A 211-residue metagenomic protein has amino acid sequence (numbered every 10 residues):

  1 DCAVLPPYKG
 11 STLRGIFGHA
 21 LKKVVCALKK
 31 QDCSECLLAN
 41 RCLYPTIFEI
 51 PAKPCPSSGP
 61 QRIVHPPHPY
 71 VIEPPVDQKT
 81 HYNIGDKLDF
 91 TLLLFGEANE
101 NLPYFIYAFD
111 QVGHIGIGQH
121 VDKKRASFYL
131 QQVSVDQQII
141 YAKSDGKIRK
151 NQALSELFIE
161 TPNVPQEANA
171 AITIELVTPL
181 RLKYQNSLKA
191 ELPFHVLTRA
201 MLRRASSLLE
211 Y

Functional and structural regions predicted by a protein language model:
D1-Y211: RNA-interacting cores
